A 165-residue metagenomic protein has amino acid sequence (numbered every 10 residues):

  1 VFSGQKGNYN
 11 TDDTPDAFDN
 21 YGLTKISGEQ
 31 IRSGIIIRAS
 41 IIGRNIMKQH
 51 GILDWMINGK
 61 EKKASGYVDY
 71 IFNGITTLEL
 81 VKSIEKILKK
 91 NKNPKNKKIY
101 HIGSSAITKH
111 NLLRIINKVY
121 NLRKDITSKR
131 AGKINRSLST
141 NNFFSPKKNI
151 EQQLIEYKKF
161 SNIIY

Functional and structural regions predicted by a protein language model:
V1-D19: Active-site "gating" loop of Rossmann-like NAD(P)-dependent oxidoreductase/epimerase domains
F18-D19, E29-F72, L78-E79: NAD(P)-dependent short-chain dehydrogenase/reductase
Y21-K25: Active-site YXXXK catalytic motif of short-chain dehydrogenase/reductase
I26-G34, M56-K60, I102, N117-Y120 (+1 more regions): Alpha-helix C-terminal capping segments
H50-I57, T77-E85, K147-N162: Short, amphipathic alpha-helical "lid/cap" segments that border enzyme active or binding sites
F72-I75, I107, L138, K148: Residue-level signal for the nucleotide or nucleotide-sugar donor/cofactor binding architecture
V81-N135, Y165: Mid/C-terminal beta-alpha module of Rossmann-like enzyme folds, strongest in SDR-family dehydrogenases/epimerases
L122-Y165: C-terminal amphipathic/interface module of NAD(P)-dependent oxidoreductases and related NAD-binding regulators
